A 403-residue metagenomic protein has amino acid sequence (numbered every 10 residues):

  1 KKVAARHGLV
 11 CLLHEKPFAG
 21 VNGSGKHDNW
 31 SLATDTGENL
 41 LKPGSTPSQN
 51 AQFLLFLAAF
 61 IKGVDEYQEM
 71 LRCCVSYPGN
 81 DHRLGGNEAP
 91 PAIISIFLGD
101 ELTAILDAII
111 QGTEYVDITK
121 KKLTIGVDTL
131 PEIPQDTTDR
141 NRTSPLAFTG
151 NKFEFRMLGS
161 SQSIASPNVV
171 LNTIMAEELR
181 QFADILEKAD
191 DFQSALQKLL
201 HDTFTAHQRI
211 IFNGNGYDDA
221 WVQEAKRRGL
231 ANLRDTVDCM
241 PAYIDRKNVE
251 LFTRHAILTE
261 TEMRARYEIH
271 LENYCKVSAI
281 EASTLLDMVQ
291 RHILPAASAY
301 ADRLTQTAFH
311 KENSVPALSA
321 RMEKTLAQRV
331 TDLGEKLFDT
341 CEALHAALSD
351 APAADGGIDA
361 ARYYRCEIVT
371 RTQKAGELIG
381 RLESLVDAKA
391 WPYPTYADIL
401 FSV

Functional and structural regions predicted by a protein language model:
K1-I269: Active-site capping/gating regions of soluble enzymes
L200-V403: C-terminal amphipathic alpha-helical interaction region
